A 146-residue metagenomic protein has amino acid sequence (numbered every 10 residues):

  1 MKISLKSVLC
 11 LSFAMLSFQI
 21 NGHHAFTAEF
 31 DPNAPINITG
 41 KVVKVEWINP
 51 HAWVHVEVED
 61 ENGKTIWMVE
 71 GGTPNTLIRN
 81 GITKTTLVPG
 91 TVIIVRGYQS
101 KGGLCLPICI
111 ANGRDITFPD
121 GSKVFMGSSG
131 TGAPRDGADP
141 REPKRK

Functional and structural regions predicted by a protein language model:
M1-L9: Bacterial N-terminal signal peptides that target proteins for export
N21-I36: Short boundary/loop segments of OB/S1/cold-shock single-stranded nucleic-acid-binding domains
G40-V42: Conserved hydrophobic positions within beta-strands
I48-V58: Short aromatic-glycine-enriched beta-strand elements
R79-V95: Short nucleic-acid-contacting surface segments enriched for D/E, G, S/T with interspersed K/R
S100-S128: OB-fold/S1-family single-stranded nucleic acid-binding modules
D120-K146: Extended, charge-rich, solvent-exposed interface segments
